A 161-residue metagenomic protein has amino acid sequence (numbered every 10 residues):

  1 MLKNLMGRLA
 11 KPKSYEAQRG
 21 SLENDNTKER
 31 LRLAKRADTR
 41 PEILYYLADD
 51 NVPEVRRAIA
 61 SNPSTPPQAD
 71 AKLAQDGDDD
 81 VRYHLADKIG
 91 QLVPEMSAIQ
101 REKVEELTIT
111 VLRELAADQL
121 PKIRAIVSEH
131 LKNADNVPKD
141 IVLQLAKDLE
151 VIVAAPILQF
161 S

Functional and structural regions predicted by a protein language model:
M1-S161: Alpha-helical scaffold segments
